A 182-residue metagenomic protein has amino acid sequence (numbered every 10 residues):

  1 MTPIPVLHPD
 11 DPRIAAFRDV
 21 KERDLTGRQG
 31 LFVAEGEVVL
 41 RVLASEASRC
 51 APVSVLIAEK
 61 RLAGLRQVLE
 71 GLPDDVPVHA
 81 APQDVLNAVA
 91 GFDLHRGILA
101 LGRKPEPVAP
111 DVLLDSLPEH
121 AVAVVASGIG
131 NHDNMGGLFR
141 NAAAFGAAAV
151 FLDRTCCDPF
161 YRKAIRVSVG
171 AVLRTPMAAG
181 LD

Functional and structural regions predicted by a protein language model:
M1-D93: N-terminal positively charged helical leader segments and presequences
A34-E35, A58, L101-R103, S127: Short beta-strand segments
L40-R41, A63, N87, E106-V108 (+2 more regions): Glycine-rich nucleotide phosphate-binding loop and flanking beta-alpha elements of Rossmann-like dinucleotide-binding
G91-L94, K104-V108: Alpha-helix capping at helix-to-loop junctions
R96-I98: Change "...and in nucleic-acid phosphodiester-cleaving endonucleases..." to "...and in nucleic-acid processing enzymes
L101, P107-D182: RNA substrate-binding interface of SAM-dependent RNA methyltransferases
